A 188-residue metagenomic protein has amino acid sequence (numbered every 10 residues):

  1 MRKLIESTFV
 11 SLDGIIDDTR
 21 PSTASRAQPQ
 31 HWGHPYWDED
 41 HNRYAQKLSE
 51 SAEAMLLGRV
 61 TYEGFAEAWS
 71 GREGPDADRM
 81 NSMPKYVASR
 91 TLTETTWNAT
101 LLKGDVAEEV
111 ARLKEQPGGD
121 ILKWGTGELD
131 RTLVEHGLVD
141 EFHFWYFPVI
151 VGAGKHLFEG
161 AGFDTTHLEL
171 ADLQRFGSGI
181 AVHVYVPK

Functional and structural regions predicted by a protein language model:
M1-K188: Enzymes that bind and transform nitrogen-containing heteroaromatic metabolites
